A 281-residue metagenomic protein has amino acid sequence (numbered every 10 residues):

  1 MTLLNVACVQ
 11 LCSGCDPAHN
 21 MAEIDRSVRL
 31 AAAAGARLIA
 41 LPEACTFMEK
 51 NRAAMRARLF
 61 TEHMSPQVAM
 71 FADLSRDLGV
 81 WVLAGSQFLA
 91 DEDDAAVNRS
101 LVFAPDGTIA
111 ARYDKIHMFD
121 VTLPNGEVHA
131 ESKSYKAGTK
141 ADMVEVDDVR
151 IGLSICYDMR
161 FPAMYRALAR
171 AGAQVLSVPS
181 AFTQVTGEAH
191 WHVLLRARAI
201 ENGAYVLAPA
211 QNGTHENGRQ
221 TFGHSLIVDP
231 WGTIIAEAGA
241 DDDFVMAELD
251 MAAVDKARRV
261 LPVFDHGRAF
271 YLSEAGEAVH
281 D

Functional and structural regions predicted by a protein language model:
L3-C15, A40, R99, R112 (+2 more regions): Active-site-proximal beta-strand elements of phosphoester/diester hydrolases
A7, L101-F103, L226, V245: Conserved hydrophobic/aromatic positions in well-ordered beta-strands
L11-C12, A44, Q87, D114-I116 (+2 more regions): Active-site beta-loop-alpha junctions enriched in small/polar residues
P17, D25-D106, R112, V121 (+1 more regions): Cys-nucleophile CN-hydrolase/nitrilase-fold catalytic domain and related Cys-dependent amidase chemistry that acts on
H19-V28, R160-R166: Short, acidic/polar
H63-L83, R150, C156-E248: CN hydrolase (nitrilase-like) catalytic-core segments centered on the catalytic cysteine and neighboring Lys/Glu
D91-A171, Q184-V193, V260-V263: Active-site catalytic loop in hydrolytic enzyme cores
A252-D281: A short C-terminal boundary segment appended to hydrolase-like catalytic domains
